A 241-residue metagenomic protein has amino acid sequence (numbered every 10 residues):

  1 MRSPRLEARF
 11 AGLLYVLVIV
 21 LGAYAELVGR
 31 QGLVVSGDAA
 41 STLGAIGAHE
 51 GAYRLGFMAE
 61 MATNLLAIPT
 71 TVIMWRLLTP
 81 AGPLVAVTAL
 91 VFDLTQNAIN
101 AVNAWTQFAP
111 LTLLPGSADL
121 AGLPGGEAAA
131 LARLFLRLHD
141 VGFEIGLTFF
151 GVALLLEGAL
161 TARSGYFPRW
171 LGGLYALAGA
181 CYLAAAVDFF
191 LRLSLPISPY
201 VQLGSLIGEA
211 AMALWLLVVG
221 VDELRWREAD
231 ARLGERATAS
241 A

Functional and structural regions predicted by a protein language model:
M1-A241: Hydrophobic, aromatic-enriched alpha-helical segments typical of multi-pass transmembrane helices
